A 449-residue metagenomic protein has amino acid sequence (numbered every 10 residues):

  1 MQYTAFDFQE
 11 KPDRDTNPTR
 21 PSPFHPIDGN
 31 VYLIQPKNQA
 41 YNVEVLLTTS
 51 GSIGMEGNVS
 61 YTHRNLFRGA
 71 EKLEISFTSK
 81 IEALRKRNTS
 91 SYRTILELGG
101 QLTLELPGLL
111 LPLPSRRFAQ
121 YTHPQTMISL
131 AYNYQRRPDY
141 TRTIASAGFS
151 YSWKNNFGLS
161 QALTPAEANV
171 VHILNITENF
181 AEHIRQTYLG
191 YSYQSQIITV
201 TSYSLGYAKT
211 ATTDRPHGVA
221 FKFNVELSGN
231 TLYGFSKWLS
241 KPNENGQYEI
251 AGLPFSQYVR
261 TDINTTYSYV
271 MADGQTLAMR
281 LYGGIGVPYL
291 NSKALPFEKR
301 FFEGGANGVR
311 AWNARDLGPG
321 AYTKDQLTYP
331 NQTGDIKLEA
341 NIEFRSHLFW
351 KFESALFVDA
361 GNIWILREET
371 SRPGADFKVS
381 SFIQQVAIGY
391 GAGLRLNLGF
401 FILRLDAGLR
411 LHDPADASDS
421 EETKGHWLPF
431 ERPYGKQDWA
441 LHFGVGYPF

Functional and structural regions predicted by a protein language model:
M1-K222, R310-A311, Y322, Q385 (+2 more regions): Gram-negative/organellar outer-membrane beta-barrel architecture
S22-H25, V43-I53, T62, A162-H347 (+1 more regions): C-terminal outer-membrane beta-barrel translocator/porin domains of Gram-negative envelope proteins and their
I27, Q39-Y41, G57, T261 (+3 more regions): Extended, hydrophobic alpha-helical segments in both membrane/secreted and soluble proteins
Q35-K37, M271, L348-W350: Short loop/turn positions at the edges of beta-strands in beta-sheet-rich folds
N341-E343, A387-R395: Short glycine-rich, acidic/polar surface loops and turns
S354-F357, I402-G408: Conserved active-site loop/cleft motifs that coordinate metal ions or position small ligands
D359-G361, L366, R395, R410-P414 (+2 more regions): Flexible, small/polar- and glycine-enriched "cap/hinge" segments at structural transition points
N397-G399: Short strand-coil-strand connectors
